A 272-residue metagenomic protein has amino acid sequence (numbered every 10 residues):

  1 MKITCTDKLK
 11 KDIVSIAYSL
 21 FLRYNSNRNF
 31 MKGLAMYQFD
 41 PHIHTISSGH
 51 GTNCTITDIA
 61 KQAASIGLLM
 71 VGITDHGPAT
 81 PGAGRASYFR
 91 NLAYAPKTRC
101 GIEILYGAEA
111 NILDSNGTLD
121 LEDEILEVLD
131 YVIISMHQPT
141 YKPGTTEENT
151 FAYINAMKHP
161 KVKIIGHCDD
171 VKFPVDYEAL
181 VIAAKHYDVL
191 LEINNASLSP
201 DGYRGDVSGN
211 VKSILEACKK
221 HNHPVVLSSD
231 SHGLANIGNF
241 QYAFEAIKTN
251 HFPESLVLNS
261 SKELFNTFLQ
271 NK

Functional and structural regions predicted by a protein language model:
I13, F21-N27, K32: Short, positively charged and aromatic/hydrophobic N-terminal segments
Q38-G49, I165-D169, S229: Histidine-centered catalytic micro-motifs
I43-C54, Q138-G144: Active-site mouth loops of central-metabolism enzymes
G49-N53, A83, P174-V181, D201-L215 (+1 more regions): Histidine/acidic-residue-rich catalytic or RNA/ligand-binding cores of hydrolases and nuclease-related proteins
A64, G77-I193, K248-V257, L264-K272: Extended substrate/RNA-proximal surfaces in nucleic-acid metabolism proteins
L190-Y203: His/Asp/Glu-enriched short active-site or ligand-binding loop at hydrolase and phosphoryl-transfer sites
H223-I237: Short acidic/histidine-rich active-site segments
